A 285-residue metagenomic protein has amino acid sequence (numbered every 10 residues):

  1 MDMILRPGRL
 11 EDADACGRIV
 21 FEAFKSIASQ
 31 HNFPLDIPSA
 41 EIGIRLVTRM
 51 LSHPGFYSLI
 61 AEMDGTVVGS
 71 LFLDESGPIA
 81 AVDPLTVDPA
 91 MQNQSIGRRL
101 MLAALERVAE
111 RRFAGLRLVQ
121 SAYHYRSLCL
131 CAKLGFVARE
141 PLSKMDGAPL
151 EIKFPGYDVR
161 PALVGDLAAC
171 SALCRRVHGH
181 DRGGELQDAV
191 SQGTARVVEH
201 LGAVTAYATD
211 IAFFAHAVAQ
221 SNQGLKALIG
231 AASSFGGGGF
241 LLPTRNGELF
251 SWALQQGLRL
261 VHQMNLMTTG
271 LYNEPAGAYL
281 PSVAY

Functional and structural regions predicted by a protein language model:
M1-D2, P54-S58, E62-D64, D88-P89 (+5 more regions): Intrinsically disordered, low-complexity, positively biased terminal segments
G8, L85-V87: Hydrophobic adenine-recognition pocket in adenosine-nucleotide-binding enzymes
L10-N32, I152-F154, V164-L173, P275-S282: A short, well-structured alpha-helix characteristic of acyl/acetyltransferase catalytic modules
G17-S58, E62-M63, V67-S70, R175-A195: Active-site rim helix/loop that mediates acceptor-substrate recognition in acyltransferases
L128-I152: Short, structured interface segments
